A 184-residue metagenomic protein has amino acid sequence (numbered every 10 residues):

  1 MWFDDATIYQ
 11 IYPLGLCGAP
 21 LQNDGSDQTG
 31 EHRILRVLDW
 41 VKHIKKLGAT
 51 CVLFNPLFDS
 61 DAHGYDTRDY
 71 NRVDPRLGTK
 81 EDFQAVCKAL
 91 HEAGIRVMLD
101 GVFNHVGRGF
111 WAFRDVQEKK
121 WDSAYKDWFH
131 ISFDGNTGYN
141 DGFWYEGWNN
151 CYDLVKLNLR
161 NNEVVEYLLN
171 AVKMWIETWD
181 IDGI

Functional and structural regions predicted by a protein language model:
W2-A6, Y12-T50, L57-D180: Substrate-binding/active-site clefts of carbohydrate-active enzymes
D182-I184: Phosphate-binding beta-loop-alpha motif at adenosine-nucleotide cofactor sites
